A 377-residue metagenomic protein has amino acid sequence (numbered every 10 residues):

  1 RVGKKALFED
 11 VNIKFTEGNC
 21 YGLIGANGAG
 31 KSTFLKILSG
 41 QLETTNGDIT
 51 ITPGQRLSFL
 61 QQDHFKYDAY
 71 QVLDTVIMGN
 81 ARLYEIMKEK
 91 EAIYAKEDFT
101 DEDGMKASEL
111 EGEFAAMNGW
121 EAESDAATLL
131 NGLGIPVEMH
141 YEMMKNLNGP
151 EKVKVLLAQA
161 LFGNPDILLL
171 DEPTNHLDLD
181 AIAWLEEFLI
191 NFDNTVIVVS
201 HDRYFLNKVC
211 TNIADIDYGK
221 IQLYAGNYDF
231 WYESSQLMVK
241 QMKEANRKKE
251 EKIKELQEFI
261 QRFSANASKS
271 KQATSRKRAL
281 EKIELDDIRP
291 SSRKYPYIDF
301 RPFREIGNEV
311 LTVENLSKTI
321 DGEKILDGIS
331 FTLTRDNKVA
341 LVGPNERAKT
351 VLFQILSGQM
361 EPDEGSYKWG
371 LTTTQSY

Functional and structural regions predicted by a protein language model:
R1-K248, Y295-Y377: ABC ATP-binding cassette signature C-motif
S234-D287: Intracellular alpha-helical coupling/juxtamembrane segments of multi-pass membrane proteins
S275, R293-Y295: Short Gly/Ser/Thr- and Asp/Glu-enriched loop/turn motifs at secondary-structure junctions
